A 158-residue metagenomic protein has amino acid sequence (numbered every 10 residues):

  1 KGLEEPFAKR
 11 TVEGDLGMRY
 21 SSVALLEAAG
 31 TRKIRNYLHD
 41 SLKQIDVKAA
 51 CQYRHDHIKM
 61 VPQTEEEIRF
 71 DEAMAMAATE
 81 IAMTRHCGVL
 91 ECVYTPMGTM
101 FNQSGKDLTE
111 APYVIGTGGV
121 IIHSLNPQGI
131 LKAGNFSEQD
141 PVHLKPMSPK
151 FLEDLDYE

Functional and structural regions predicted by a protein language model:
K1-E158: Helical "lid/coupling" subdomains associated with nucleotide-phosphate turnover
